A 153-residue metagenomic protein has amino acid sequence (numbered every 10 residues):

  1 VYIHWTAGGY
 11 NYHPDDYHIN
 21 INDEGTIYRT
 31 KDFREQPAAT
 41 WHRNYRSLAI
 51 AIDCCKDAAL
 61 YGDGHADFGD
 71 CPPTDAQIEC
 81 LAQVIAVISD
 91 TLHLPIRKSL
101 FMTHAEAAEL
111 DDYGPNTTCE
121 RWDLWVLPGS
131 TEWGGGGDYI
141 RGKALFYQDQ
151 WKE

Functional and structural regions predicted by a protein language model:
V1-S99: Active-site-adjacent loop/helix surface patches within enzyme catalytic domains that shape the substrate-binding cleft
D57-E153: Basic/polar, cationic surfaces and motifs that engage anionic cell-wall and phosphate/carboxylate ligands
